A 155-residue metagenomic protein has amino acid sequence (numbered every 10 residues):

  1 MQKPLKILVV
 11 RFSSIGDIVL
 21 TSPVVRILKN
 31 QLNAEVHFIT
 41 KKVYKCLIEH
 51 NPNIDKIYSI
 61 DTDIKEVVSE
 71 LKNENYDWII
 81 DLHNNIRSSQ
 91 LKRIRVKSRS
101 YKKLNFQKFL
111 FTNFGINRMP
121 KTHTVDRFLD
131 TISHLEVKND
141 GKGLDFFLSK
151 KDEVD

Functional and structural regions predicted by a protein language model:
M1-D155: Catalytic machinery of carbohydrate-active enzymes, primarily nucleotide-sugar-dependent glycosyltransferases
